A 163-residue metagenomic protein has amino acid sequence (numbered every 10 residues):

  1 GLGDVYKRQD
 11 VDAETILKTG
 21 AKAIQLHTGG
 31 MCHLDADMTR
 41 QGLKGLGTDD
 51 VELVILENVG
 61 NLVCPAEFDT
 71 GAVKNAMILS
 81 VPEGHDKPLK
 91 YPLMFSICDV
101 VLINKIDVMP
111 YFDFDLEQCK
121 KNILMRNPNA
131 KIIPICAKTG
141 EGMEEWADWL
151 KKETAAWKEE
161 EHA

Functional and structural regions predicted by a protein language model:
G1-V5: Short, small-residue-biased leader/transition segments that mark boundaries at the very start of proteins
K7-A13: AAA+/P-loop NTPase substrate/partner-engagement loops
A13-T15, D35-D37, P65-D69, K87-Y91 (+2 more regions): Short, well-ordered secondary-structure micro-motifs
I16-L53: Conserved nucleotide-sensing/catalytic segment adjacent to the nucleotide-binding pocket in NTP-handling enzymes
N61-C64, G71-L89, D99, I106-D113: Conserved Switch II/interswitch segment of TRAFAC-class P-loop GTPases
M109-A163: Canonical P-loop GTPase G-domain recognition
